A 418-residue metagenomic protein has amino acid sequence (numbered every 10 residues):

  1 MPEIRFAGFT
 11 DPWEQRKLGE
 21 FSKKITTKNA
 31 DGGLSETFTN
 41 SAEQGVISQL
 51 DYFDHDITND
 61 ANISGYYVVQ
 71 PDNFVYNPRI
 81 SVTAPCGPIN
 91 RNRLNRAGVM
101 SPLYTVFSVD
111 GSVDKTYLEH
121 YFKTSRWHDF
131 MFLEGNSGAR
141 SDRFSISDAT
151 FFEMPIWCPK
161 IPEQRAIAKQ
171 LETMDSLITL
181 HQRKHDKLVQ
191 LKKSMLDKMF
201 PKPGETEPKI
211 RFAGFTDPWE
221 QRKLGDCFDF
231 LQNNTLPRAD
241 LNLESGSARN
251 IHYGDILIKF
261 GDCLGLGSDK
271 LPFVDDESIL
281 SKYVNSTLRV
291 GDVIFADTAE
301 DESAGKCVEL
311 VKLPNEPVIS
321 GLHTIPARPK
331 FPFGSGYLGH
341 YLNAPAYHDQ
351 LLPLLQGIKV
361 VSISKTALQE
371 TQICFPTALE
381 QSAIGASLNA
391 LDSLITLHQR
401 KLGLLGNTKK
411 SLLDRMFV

Functional and structural regions predicted by a protein language model:
M1-E14, M154, K160-Q221, L379-V418: Amphipathic alpha-helical segments with low aromatic content
P2, A97-P102, N136-P162, R238 (+2 more regions): A short glycine-rich beta-alpha junction/loop motif
E3-N29, R211-D240, S247: Non-catalytic DNA-recognition/assembly elements of restriction-modification systems
R5-A7, I57, T105-D110, F152-C158 (+4 more regions): Short, well-ordered beta-strand elements within core beta-sheets of diverse protein domains
S22-I25, A42, F122, R126 (+3 more regions): Hydrophobic aliphatic residues
I25-N59, V99, G225-F228, D240-S278 (+1 more regions): DNA target-recognition patches
S64-W127, R140, S147, H252-I256 (+1 more regions): A short beta-sheet element
